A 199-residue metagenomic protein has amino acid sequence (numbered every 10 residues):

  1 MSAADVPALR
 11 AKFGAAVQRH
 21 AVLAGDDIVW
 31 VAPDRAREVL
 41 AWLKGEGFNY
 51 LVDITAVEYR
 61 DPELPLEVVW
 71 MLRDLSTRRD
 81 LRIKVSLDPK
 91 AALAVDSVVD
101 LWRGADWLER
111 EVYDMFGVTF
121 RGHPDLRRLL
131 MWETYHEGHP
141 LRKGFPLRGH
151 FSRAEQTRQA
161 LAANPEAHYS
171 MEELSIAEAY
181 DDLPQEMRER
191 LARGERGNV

Functional and structural regions predicted by a protein language model:
M1-V199: Terminal low-complexity/charged segments
